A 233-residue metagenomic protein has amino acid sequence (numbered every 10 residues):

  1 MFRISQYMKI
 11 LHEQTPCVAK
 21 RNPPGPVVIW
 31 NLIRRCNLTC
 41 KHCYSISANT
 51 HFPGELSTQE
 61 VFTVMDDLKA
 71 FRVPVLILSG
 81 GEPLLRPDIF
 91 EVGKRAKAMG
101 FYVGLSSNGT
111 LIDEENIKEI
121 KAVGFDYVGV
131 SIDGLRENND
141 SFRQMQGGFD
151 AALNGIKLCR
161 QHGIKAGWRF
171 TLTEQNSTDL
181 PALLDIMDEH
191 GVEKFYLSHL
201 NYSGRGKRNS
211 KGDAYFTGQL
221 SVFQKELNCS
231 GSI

Functional and structural regions predicted by a protein language model:
M1, Y102, A122-V123, D133 (+1 more regions): Radical SAM enzyme [4Fe-4S]-AdoMet core and its adjacent flexible, acidic and glycine-rich loops/tails across
F2-Y127, L227: Conserved alpha-helical substructure of the radical SAM core
I33, E82, G109-T110, L135 (+2 more regions): Short beta->alpha junction loops/turns
L38, E137, A166: Glycine-centered loop/turn positions within well-structured domains that cap or flank conserved ligand/cofactor-binding
K41, E114, K118, E137-D140 (+1 more regions): Alpha-helical elements of the RecA-like P-loop NTPase motor core of helicases
T50, L85, D113, E137 (+2 more regions): Generic structural signal for helix capping and beta-alpha/helix-loop junctions
